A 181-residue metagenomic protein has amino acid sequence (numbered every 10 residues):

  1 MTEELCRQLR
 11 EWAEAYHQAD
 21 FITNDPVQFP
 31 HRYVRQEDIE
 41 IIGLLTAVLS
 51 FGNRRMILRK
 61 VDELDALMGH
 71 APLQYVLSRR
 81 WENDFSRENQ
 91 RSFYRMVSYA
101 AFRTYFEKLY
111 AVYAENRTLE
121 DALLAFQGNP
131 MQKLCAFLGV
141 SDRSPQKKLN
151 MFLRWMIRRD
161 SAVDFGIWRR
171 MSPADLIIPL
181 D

Functional and structural regions predicted by a protein language model:
M1-D181: HhH-family (HhH-GPD) DNA N-glycosylase catalytic core used in base-excision repair
